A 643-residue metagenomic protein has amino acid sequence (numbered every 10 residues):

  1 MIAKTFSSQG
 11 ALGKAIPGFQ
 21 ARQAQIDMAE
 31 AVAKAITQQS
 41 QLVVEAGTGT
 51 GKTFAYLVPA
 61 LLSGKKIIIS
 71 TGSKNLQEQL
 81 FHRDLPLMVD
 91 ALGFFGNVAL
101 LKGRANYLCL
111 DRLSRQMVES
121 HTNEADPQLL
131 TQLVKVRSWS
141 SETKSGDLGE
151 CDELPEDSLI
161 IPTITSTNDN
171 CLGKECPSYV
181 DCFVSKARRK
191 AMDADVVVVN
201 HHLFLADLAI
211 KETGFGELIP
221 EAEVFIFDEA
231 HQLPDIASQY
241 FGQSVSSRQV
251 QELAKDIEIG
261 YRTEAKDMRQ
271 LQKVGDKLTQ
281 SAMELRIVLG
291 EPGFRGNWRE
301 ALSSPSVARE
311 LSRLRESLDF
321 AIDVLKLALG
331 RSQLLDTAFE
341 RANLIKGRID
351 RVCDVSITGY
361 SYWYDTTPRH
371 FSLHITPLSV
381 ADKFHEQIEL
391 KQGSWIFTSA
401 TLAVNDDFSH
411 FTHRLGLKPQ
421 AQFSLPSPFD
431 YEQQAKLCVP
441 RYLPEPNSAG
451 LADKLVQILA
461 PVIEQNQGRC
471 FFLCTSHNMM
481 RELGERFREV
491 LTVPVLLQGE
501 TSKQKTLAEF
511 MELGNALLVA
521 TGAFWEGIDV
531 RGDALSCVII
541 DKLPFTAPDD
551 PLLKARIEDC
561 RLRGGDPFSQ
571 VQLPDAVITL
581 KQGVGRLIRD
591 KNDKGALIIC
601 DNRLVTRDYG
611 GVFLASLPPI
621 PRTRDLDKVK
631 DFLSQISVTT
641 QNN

Functional and structural regions predicted by a protein language model:
M1-A15, K65-D195, E258, G290-G293 (+3 more regions): A substrate-engagement module of RecA-like helicase motors
M1-V44: Conserved pre-motif I regulatory segment
A33-K34, T53-K66, R83-L87: Walker A/P-loop NTP-binding motif
L62, E78, R83-P86, S166-E316 (+1 more regions): Signature of the SF2 helicase/ATPase Hel1-core->accessory helical subdomain module
I67-N75, I396-T398, G468-T475, I598-C600: Conserved RecA-like ASCE P-loop NTPase motor core of nucleic-acid helicases/translocases
P162-V197, L208-F215, F320-L443, G450-Q457 (+3 more regions): A contiguous, basic/glycine-rich beta-loop/short-helix subdomain that forms a polymer-engagement track
P440-G450, E500-V605: Conserved RecA-like P-loop NTPase helicase motor core
T475-G499: Conserved helicase motor "Helicase C" RecA-like lobe of SF1/SF2 P-loop NTPases
